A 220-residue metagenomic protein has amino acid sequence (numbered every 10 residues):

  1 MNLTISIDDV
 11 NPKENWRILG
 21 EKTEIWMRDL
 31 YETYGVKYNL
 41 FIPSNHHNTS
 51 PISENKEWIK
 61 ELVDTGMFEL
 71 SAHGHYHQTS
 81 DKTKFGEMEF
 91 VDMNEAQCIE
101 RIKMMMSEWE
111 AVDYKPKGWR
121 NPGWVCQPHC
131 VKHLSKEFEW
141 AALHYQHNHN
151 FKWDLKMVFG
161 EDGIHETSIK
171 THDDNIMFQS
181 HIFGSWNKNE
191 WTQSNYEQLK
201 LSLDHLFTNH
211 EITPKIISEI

Functional and structural regions predicted by a protein language model:
M1-M67, D204, E211: Active-site beta->alpha N-cap acidic-glycine motif
N15-R17, S50-S53, P128-L134, N189: A short acidic (Asp/Glu
W16-G20, I52, V91-C98, T192-Y196: Flexible, glycine- and charge-enriched loops at secondary-structure boundaries
E24-R28, K56-K60, I99-M106, V131 (+1 more regions): Generic structural signal for well-ordered alpha-helices, preferentially at hydrophobic/aromatic core positions
G35, W140-A142, F183-I220: C-terminal domain-boundary segment and adjacent tail
K37-P128, F178-W186: Metal-dependent polysaccharide deacetylase catalytic core of the NodB/CE4 family, i.e., the active-site-bearing domain
M106, F159-S185: Charged, low-complexity C-terminal accessory regions
V131-K170, P214-I217: His/Asp/Glu-enriched short active-site or ligand-binding loop at hydrolase and phosphoryl-transfer sites
